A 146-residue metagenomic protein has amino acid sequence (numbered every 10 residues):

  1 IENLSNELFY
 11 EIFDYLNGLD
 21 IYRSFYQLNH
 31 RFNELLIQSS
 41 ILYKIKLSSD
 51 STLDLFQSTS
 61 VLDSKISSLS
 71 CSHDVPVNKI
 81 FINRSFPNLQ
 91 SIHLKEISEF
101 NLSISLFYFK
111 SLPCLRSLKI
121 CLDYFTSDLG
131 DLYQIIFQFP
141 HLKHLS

Functional and structural regions predicted by a protein language model:
I1-S146: The conserved beta-strand core of Leucine-Rich Repeat
